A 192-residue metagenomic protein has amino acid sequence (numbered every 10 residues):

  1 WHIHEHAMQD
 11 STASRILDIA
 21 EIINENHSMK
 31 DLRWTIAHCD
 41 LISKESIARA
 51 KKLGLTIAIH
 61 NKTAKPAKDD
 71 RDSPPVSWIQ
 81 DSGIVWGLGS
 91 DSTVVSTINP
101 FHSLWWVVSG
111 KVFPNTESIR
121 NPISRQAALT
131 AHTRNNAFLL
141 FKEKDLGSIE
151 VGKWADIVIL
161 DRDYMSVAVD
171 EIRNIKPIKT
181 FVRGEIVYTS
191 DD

Functional and structural regions predicted by a protein language model:
W1-E5, S11-W34, H38-C39, K44 (+5 more regions): His/Asp/Glu-enriched, well-ordered alpha-helical/loop segment that forms or immediately abuts the divalent-metal
